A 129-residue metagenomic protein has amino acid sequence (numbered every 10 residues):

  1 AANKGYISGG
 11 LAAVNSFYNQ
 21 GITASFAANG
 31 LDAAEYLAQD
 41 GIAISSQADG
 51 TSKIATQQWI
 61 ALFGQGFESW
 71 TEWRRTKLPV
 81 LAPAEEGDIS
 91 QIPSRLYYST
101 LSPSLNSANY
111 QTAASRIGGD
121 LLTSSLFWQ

Functional and structural regions predicted by a protein language model:
A2-S8, I22-Q129: C-terminal functional modules
